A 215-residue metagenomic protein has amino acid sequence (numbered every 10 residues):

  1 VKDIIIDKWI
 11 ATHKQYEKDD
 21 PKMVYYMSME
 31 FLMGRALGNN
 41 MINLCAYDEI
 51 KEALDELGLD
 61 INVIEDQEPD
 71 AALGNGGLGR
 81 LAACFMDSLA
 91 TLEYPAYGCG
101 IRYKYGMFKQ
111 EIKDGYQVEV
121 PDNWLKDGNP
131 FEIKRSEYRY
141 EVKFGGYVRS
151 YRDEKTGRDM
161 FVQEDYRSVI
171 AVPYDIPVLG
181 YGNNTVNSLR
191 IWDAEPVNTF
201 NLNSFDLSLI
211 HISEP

Functional and structural regions predicted by a protein language model:
V1-Y25, M29-M41: Extended, charge-enriched "interface" segments that sit outside catalytic cores
I5, G106-L189: Extended, Lys/Arg-enriched charged tracts that mediate electrostatic binding to polyanionic substrates
S28, G98-R102, D193: Glycine-rich, histidine-containing beta strand-loop boundary motifs that form or position
G34-L37, Y97-C99, M107-F108, R152 (+2 more regions): Short helix/loop capping segments that flank catalytic or ligand/cofactor-binding pockets
I42-C84: Well-ordered mid-protein domain cores that form the structural environment of catalytic cofactors
M86-Q110: Glycine-rich phosphate/pyrophosphate-binding loops and their adjacent beta-strand/loop elements at enzyme active sites
N184-L209: Carboxylate/His-rich catalytic cores and anion/metal-binding grooves
I210-P215: Residue-level detector of conserved catalytic or cofactor/ligand-binding positions in enzyme active sites
